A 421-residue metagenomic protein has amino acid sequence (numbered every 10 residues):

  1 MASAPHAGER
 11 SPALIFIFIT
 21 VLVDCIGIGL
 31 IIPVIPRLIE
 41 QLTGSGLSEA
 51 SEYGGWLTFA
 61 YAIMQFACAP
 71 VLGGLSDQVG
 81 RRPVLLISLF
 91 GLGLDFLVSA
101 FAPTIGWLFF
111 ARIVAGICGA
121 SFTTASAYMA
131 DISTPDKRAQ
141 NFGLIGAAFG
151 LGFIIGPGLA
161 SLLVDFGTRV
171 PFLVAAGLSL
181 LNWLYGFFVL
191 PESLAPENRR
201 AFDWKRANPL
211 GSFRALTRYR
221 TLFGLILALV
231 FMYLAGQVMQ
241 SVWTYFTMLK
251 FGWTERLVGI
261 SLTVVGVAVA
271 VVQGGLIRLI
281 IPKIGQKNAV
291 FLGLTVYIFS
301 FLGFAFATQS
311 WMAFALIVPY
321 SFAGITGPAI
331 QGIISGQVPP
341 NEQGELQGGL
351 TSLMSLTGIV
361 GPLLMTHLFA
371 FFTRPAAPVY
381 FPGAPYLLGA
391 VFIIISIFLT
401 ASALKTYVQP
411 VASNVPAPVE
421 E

Functional and structural regions predicted by a protein language model:
A2-S11, P191-A228, L249-K250, P418-E421: Juxtamembrane intracellular "pre-TM" segments in multi-pass secondary transporters
V34-S51, S241-V258: Short amphipathic helix-loop junctions that connect adjacent transmembrane helices in Major Facilitator Superfamily/SLC
F66-I105: Conserved MFS/SLC helix-loop-helix module at the cytosolic interface between two early adjacent transmembrane helices
C68-G80, V272-Q286: Helix-to-loop junctions at the C-terminal end of transmembrane segments in multipass secondary transporters
A111-G150: Cytoplasmic helix-loop-helix junction between adjacent transmembrane helices in 12-TM secondary transporters
V164-G177, H367-F392: A membrane-interface helix-boundary motif in multi-pass transporters
W183-V189, L387-E420: Multi-pass alpha-helical transporter architecture, strongest for 12-TM Major Facilitator/SLC carriers used
K287-I330: C-terminal transmembrane helical hairpin of 12-TM major facilitator-type secondary transporters
